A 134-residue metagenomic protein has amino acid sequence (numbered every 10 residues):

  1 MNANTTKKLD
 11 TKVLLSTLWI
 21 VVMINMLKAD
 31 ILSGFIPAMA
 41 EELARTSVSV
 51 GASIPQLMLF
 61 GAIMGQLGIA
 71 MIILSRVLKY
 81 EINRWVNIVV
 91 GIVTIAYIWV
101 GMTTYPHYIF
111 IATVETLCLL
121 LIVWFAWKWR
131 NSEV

Functional and structural regions predicted by a protein language model:
M1-N25: Cytosolic juxtamembrane helix and N-cap/initiation of the first transmembrane helix
A3-L9, Q56, F60, W99-T104 (+1 more regions): Multi-pass alpha-helical transmembrane bundle typical of ion/small-solute transporters and intramembrane aspartyl
V22-M58: Hydrophobic transmembrane helix segments
I54-I63, T113: Structural signature of hydrophobic alpha-helical transmembrane segments
I63-M71, G91, E115: Core segments of transmembrane alpha-helices that mediate helix-helix packing or line hydrophobic substrate/ligand
G65-R84: Juxtamembrane helix-break-helix junctions at the cytosolic face of small multi-pass alpha-helical membrane proteins
N83-A112: Membrane-helix boundary connector in multi-pass membrane proteins
L119-V134: Membrane-water interface at the C-terminal end of transmembrane alpha helices
